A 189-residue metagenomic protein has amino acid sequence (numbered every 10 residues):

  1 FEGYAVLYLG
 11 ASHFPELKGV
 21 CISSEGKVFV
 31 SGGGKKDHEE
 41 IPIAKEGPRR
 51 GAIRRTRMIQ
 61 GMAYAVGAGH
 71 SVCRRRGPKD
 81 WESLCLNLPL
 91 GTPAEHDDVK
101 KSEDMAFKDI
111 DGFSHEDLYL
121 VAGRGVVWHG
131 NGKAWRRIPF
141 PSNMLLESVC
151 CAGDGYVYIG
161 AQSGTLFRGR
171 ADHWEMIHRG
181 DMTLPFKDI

Functional and structural regions predicted by a protein language model:
F1-I189: Residue-level hotspots at or immediately adjacent to binding/recognition sites across diverse folds
